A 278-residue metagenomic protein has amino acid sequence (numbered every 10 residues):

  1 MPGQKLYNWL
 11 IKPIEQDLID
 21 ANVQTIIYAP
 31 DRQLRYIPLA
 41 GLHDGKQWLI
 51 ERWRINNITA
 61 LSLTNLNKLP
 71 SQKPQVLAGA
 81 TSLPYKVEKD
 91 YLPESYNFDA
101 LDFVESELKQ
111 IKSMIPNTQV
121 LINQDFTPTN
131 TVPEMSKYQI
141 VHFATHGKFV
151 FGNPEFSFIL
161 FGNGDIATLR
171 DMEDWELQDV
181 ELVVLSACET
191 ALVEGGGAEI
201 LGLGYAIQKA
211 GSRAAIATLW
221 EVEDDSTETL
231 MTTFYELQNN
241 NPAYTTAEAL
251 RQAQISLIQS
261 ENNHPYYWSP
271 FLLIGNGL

Functional and structural regions predicted by a protein language model:
M1, E94-L101, L121, T190-V193: Second-shell loop/turn segments in exported
M1-L77, F103-M114, F126-G147, E155-F156: Charged, well-ordered internal alpha-helical segments
A29-R32, W53, G79-L83, Q124-D125 (+6 more regions): Active-site-proximal beta-strand/loop segments in catalytic clefts of secreted hydrolases
Q72-A100: Short glycine-rich His-centered loop
D102-Q119, A206-A215: Short helix-loop-beta junction
I122-N130, I166-A167: Short acidic loop-to-helix transition motifs that present clustered carboxylates
Q139-T229, T233: Catalytic cores of nucleophile-dependent amide-cleaving enzymes
S226-L278: An often Trp-containing, charged/polar helix-loop segment at the C-terminal end of enzyme catalytic cores
